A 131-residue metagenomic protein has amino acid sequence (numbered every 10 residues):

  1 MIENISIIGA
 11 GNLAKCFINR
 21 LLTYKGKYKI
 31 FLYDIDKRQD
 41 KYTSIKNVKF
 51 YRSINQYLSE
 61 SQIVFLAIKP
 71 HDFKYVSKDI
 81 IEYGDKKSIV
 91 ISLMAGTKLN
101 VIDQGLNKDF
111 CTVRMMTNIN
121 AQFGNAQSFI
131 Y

Functional and structural regions predicted by a protein language model:
M1-R52, Q56, N125: NAD(P)+-binding Rossmann beta1-loop-alpha1 motif at the extreme N-terminus of oxidoreductases
F17, Y42, I54-S59, I63-I130: Rossmann-like NAD(P)(H) cofactor-binding subdomain of soluble oxidoreductases
